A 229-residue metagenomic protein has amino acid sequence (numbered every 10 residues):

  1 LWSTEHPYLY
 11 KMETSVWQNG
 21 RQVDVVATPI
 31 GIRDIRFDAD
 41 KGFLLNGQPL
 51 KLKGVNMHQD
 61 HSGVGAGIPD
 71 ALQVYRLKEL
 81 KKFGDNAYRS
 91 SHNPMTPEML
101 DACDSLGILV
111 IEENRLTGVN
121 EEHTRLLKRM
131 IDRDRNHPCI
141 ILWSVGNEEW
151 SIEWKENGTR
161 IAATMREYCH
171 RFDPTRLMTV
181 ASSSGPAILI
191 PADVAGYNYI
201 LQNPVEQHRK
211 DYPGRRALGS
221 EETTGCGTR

Functional and structural regions predicted by a protein language model:
L1-H92, L100-V110, R125-L126, N136 (+4 more regions): Secreted/periplasmic carbohydrate-active enzymes, especially glycoside hydrolases
N46, A192, S220: Single, functionally critical "micro-switch" positions that shape active/binding sites and transmembrane helices
M57, N93, R115-T117, G146-E148 (+3 more regions): Active-site beta-loop-alpha junctions enriched in small/polar residues
H61, S91, R115-G118, E153: Conserved short-loop catalytic and cofactor-binding motifs
L77-L80, D173, T224: Generic helix-packing signal
T96: Conserved phosphate/pyrophosphate-binding and hydrolysis machinery centered on Walker-type P-loop NTPases, extending
S105-G107, V119-A217: Active-site neighborhood of glycoside hydrolase catalytic domains
